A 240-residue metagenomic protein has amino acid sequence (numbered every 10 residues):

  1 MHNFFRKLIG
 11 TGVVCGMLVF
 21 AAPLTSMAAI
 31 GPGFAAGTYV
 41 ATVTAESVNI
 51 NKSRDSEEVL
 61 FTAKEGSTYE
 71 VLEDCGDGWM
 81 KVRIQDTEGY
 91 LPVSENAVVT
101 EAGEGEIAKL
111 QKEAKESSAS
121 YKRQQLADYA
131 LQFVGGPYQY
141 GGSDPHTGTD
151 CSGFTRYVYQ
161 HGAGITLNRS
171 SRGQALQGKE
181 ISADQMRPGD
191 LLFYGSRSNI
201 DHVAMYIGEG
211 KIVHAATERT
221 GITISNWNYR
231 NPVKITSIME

Functional and structural regions predicted by a protein language model:
H2-N49, T62-K64, T100-K122, L126: SH3-family beta-barrel domains
Y39-N49, Y159-G173, G208-G210: Short, basic/aromatic beta-hairpin or loop at an interaction surface
V59-S94: SH3/SH3-like beta-barrel superfamily modules
F61-S67, Q124, D128-Q132, S152-H161 (+1 more regions): Solvent-exposed, polar/charged alpha-helical surfaces in well-ordered, non-transmembrane soluble domains, broadly
R83-N96, V203-A215: Short, compositionally biased
K112-A119, Y138-H146, G221: Second-shell loop/turn segments in exported
G136-P188: Catalytic cysteine-centered active-site loop
I165-I224: ...with weaker cross-activation on analogous glycine-rich loops/strands in unrelated enzymes
